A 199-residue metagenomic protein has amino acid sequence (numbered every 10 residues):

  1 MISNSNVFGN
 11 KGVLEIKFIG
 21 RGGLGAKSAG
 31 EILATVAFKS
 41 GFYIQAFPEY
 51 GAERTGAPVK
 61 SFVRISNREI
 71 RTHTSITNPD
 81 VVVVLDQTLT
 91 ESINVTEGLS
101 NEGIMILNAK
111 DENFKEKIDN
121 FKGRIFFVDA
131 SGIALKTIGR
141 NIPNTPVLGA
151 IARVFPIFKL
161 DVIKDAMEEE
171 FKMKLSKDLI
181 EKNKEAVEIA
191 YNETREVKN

Functional and structural regions predicted by a protein language model:
M1-N199: Active-site cofactor/cluster-binding pocket
